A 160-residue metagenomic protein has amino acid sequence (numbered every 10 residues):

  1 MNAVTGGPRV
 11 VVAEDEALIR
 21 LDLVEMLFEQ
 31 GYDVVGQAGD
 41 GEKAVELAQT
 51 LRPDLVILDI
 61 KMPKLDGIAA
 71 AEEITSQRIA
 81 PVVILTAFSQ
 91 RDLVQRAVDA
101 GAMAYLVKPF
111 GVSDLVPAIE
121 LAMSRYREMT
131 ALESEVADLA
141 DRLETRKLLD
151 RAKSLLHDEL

Functional and structural regions predicted by a protein language model:
P8, E16-G36: Two-component/phosphorelay signaling modules centered on CheY-like receiver
D40-K43, K64-A69: Acidic catalytic/metal-coordinating carboxylates
E46, I68-I79: Short amphipathic alpha-helix used as the core "switch/output" element in two-component signaling
P53, M62: Receiver (REC) domain active-site loop signature in two-component systems and cognate sites in sensor histidine kinases
D59, T86: Active-site residues of response regulator receiver
D92, F110-L121: C-terminal output helix
Y126-T130, S134-L160: C-terminal output/effector regions of signal-responsive regulators
